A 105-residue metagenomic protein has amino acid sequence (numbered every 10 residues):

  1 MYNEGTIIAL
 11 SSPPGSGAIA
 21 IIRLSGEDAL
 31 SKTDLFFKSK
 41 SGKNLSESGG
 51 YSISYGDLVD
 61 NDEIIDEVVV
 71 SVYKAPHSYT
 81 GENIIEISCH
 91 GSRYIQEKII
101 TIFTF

Functional and structural regions predicted by a protein language model:
M1-F105: A glycine-rich (often HGG/GG-containing) alpha/beta subdomain
